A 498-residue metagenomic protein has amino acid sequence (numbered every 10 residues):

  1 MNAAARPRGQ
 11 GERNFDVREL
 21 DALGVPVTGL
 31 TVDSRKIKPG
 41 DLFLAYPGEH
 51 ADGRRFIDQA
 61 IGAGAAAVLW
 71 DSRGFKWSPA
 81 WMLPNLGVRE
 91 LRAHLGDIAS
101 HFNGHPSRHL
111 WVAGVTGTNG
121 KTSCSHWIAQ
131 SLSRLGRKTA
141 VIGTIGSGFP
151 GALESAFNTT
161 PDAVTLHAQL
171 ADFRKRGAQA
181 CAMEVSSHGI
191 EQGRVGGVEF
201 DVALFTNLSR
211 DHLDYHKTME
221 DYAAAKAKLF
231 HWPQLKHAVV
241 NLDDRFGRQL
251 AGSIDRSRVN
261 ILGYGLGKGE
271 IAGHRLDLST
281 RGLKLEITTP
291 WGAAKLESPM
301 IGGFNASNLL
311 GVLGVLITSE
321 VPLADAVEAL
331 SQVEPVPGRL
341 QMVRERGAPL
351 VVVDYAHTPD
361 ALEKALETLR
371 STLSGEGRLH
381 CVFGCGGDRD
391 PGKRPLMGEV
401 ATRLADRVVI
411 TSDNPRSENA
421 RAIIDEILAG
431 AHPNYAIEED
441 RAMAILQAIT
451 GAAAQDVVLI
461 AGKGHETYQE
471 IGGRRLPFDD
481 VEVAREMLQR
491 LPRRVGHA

Functional and structural regions predicted by a protein language model:
M1-D97, H101, R245, A272-D277 (+5 more regions): N-terminal leader/targeting and accessory segments in enzymes
A5, H94-L242, F246-R258, L310-L313 (+2 more regions): Phosphate-binding loop of NTP-binding sites
G48-A51, P335-G338, D360-E363, E367-H432 (+3 more regions): Active-site beta-alpha connecting loops in nucleotide-dependent enzymes
G48-H50, S187-H188, Q192, R210-D211 (+5 more regions): Short glycine-rich anion-binding loops that position phosphate/pyrophosphate groups of nucleotides and phosphorylated
I61-A63, P79-A80, G196-E199, L229-Q234 (+3 more regions): Short, conserved loop/helix-junction motifs that constitute active-site signature segments in enzyme catalytic cores
G74-P79, R176, A182, E191 (+4 more regions): Acidic, Mg2+-coordinating active-site environments of NTP-dependent enzymes
A80-R89, E154-F157, R258-I261, Y435: Active-site regions of enzymes building and remodeling cell-envelope glycoconjugates
V457-R490: Glycine/aspartate-rich loop-and-adjacent alpha/beta segment that forms the canonical ThDP
